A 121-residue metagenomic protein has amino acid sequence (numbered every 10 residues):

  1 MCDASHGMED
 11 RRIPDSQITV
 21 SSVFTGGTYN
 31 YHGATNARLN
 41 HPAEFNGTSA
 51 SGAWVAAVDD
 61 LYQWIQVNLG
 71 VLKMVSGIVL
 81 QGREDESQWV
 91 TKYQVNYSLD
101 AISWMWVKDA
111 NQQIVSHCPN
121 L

Functional and structural regions predicted by a protein language model:
M1-G70, R83, D109-V115: Disordered, acidic Ser/Thr/Pro-rich linker "stalks" and the adjacent N-terminal cap of the next globular domain
E86-V107: Short, surface-exposed beta-strand/strand-loop-strand elements in extracellular ectodomains
H117-L121: Short, surface-exposed tryptophan/glycine-enriched loops that mediate extracellular molecular recognition
